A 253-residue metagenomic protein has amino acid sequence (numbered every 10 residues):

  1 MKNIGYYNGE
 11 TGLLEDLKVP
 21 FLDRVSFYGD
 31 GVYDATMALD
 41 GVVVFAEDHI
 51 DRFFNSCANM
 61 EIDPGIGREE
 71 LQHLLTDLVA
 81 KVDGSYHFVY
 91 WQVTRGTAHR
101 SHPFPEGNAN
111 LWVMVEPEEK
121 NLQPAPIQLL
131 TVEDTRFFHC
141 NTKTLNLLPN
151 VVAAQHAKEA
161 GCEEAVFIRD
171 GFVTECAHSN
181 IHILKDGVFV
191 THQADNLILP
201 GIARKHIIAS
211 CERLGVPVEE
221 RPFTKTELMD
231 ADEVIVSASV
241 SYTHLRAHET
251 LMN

Functional and structural regions predicted by a protein language model:
M1-D77, T94, H99-R246, L251: Helix-start/capping segments and mature chain N-termini
V79-V82: Phosphate/pyrophosphate-binding loops at sites that engage ATP/ADP/AMP, CoA/4′-phosphopantetheine, polyphosphate
G84-W91: Ordered, amphipathic secondary-structure segments that act as subunit-interaction surfaces in large macromolecular
